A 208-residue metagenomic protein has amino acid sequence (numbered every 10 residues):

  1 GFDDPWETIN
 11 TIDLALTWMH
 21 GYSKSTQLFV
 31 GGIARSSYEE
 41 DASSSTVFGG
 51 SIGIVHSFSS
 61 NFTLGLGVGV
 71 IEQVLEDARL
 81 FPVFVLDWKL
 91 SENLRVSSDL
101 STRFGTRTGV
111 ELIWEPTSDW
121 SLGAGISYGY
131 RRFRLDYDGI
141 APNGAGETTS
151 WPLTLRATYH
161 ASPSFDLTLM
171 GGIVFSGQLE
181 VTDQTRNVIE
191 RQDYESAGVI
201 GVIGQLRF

Functional and structural regions predicted by a protein language model:
G1, Q27, E39-S43, L75-R79 (+2 more regions): Outer-membrane beta-barrel proteins
G1-D4, R35-E40, S51, G69-E72 (+4 more regions): Extracellular loop and loop/strand-boundary signature of outer-membrane beta-barrel proteins
D3-N10, D41-T46, V74-A78, D99-T102 (+2 more regions): Replace "Gram-negative outer membrane beta-barrel proteins" with "bacterial and organellar outer membrane beta-barrel
N10-L16, G32-S36, T46-I52, L64 (+5 more regions): Hydrophobic, lipid-facing positions within transmembrane beta-strands of outer-membrane proteins
H20-K24, H56-S60, L90-E92, W114-S118 (+2 more regions): Outer-membrane beta-barrel strand-turn architecture
K24-V30, S60-L66, N93-S97, D119-G123 (+2 more regions): Repeated loop/turn-to-beta-strand initiation elements of outer-membrane beta-barrel proteins
G32-E40, V68-V74, L100-F104, Y128-R132 (+2 more regions): Transmembrane beta-strands of outer-membrane beta-barrel pores
V83-N93, A157-F165, Q192-F208: Outer-membrane beta-barrel "beta-signal"
